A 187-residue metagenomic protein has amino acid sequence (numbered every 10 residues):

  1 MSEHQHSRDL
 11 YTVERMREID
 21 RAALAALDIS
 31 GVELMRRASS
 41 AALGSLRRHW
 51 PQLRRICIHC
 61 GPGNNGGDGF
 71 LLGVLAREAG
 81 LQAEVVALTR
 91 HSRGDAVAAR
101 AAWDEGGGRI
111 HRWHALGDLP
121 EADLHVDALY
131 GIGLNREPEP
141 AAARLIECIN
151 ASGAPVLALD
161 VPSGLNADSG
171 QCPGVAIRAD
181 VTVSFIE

Functional and structural regions predicted by a protein language model:
M1-R55: Positively charged, low-complexity intrinsically disordered leader regions
M1-Y11, W50-E187: Glycine-rich phosphate/dinucleotide-binding loop and adjoining beta-alpha-beta core of small-molecule
